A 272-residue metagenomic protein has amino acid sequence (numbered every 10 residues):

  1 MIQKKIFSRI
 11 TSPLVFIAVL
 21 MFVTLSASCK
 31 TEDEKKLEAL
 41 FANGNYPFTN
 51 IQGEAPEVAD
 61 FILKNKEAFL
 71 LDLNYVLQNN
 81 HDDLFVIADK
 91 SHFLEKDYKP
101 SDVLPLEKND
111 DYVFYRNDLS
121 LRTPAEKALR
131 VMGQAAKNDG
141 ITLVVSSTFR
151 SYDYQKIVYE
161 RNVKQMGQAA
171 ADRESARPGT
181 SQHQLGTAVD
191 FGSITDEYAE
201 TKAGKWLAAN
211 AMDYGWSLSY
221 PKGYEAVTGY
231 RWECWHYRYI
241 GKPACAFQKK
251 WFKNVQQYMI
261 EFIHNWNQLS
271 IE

Functional and structural regions predicted by a protein language model:
M1-S8: N-terminal secretory signal peptides that target proteins for export/translocation
I10-K30: Sec-dependent N-terminal signal peptides of Gram-positive bacterial secreted proteins and lipoproteins
C29-T148, Y152-E272: Extracytoplasmic cell-surface/polysaccharide-interacting catalytic and binding patches
